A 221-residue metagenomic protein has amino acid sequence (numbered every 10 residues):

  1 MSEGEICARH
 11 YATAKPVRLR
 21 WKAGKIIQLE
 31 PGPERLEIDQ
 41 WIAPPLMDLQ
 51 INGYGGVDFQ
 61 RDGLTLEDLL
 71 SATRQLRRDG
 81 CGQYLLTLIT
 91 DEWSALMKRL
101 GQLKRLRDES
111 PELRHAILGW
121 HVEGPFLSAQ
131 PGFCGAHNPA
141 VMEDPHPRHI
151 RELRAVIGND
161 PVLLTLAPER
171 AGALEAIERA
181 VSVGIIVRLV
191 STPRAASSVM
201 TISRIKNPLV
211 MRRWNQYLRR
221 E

Functional and structural regions predicted by a protein language model:
M1-P33: N-terminal metal-binding scaffold of metallo-dependent hydrolase/deaminase domains
S2-E5, E30-G63, L69-L70, R74: Replace "His-x-His-based motif
N52-D58, L70-R99, H115-S128, I157-E169 (+2 more regions): Divalent metal-dependent hydrolysis catalytic cores, especially in the metallo-beta-lactamase
Y54-E67, G135-E143, R188: Active-site mouth loops of central-metabolism enzymes
L69, L96, H146, I150 (+1 more regions): Aromatic/hydrophobic pocket-lining residues that form the small-molecule binding cavity in soluble enzyme cores
L96-P111, E175-I186: Short, electropositive alpha-helical surface patch
S128-A155: Conserved phosphate-binding/catalytic loop of the ribokinase/pfkB sugar-kinase fold
R151, A155-E221: Active-site core of metal-dependent hydrolases
